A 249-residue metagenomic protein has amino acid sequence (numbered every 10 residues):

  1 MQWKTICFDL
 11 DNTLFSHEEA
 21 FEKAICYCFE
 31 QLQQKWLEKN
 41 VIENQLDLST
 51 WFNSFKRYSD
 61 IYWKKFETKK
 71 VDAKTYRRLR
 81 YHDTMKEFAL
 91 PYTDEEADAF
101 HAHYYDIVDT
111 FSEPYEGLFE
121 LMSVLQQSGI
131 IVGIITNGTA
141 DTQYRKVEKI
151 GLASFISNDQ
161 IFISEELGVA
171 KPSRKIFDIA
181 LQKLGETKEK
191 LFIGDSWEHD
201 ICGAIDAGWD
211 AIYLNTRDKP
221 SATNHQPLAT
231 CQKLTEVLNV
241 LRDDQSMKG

Functional and structural regions predicted by a protein language model:
M1-I6, F119, S123, I135 (+1 more regions): Asp-based, Mg2+/Mn2+-dependent phosphohydrolase catalytic module
Q2-L10, L14-E116: N-terminal helical cap/lid subdomain that shapes the substrate entry/recognition surface in HAD-like hydrolases
K23-C26, E30, N53, R57 (+12 more regions): Replace "anionic and nucleotidyl ligands
E43-L46, S128, I135-T136: Charge-rich, acidic-biased intrinsically disordered regions
D72, S112, I134, L191-F192: Residue-level marker of alpha-helix boundaries and capping positions
G129-I130, W209: Short phosphate-binding/catalytic loops that engage adenosine nucleotides
